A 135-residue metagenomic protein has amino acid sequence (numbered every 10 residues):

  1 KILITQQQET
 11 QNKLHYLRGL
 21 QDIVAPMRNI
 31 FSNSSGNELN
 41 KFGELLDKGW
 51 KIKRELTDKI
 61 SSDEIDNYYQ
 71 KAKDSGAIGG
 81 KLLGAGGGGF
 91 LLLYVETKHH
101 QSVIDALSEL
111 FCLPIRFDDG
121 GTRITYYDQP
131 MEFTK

Functional and structural regions predicted by a protein language model:
K1-G80, L92-K135: C-terminal nucleotide
G88: Glycine-rich active-site/cofactor-binding loop and its immediate structural neighborhood
